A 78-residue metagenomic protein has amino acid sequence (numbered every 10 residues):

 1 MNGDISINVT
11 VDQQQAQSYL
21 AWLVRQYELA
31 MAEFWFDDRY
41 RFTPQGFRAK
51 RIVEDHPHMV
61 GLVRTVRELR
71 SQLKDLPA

Functional and structural regions predicted by a protein language model:
M1-A78: Positively charged, low-complexity terminal tracts and the immediately adjacent first secondary-structure elements
